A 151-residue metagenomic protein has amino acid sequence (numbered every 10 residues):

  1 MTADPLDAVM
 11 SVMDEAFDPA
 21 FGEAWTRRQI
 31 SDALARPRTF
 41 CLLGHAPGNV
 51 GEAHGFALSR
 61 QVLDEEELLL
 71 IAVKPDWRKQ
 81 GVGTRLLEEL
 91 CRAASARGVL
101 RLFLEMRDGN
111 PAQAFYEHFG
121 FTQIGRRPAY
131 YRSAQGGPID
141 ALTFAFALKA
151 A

Functional and structural regions predicted by a protein language model:
A3-R78, T84-A93, R97, A145-A151: Acetyl-CoA-dependent GNAT
D7, Q113-A114: Alpha-helical elements of the RecA-like P-loop NTPase motor core of helicases
E52, G83, L87, G109-A112 (+1 more regions): Short glycine/proline-centered loop/turn elements that form peptide/ligand docking sites
V73, M106-R107: Short amphipathic helical patch at the helix-1/turn junction of helix-turn-helix
V82, V99, F121: Short phosphate-binding/catalytic loops that engage adenosine nucleotides
T84, A112, T122, Q135-F146: Accessory recognition modules or surfaces
A94-E105, F115: Conserved GNAT acetyl-CoA-binding A-motif
F103-E105, E117, T122-I139: Conserved catalytic-core motifs of GNAT/GCN5-like acyltransferases
